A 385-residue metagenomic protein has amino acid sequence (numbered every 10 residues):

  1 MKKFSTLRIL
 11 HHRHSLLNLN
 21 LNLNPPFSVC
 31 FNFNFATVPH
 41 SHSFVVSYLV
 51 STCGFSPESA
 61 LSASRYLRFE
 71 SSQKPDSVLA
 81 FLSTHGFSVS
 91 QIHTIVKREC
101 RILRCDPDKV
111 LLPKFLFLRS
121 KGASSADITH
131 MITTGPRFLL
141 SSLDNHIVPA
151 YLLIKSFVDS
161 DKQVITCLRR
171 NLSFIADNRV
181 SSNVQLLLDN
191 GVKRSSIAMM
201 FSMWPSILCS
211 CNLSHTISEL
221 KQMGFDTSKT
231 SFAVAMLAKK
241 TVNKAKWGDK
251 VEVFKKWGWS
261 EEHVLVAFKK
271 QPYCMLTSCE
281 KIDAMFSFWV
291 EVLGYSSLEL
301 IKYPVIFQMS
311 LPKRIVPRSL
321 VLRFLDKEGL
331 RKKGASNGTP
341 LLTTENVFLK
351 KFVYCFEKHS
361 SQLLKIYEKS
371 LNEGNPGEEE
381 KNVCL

Functional and structural regions predicted by a protein language model:
K2-L385: Long amphipathic alpha-helical repeat/alpha-solenoid cores
